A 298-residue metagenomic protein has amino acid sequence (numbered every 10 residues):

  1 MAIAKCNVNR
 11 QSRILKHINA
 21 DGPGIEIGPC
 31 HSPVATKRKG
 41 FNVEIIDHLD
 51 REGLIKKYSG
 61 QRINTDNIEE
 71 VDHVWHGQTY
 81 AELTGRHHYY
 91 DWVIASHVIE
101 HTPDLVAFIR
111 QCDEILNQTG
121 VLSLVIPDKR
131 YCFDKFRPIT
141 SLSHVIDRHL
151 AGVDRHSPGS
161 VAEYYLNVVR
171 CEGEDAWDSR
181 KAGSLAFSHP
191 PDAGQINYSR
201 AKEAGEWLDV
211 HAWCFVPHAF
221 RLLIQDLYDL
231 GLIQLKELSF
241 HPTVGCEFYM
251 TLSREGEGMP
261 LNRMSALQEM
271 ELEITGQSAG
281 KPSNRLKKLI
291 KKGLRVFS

Functional and structural regions predicted by a protein language model:
M1-A20, R51: Active-site donor-binding segments of glycosyltransferases and PAPS-dependent sulfotransferases
M1-N9, E269-S298: Membrane-proximal basic amphipathic "stem/tether" segments
N19-L83: Class I SAM-dependent methyltransferase SAM/SAH-binding core
T65-G77, T84-G85, A107, Q111-E114 (+1 more regions): S-adenosyl-L-methionine-dependent methyltransferase catalytic module, highlighting the catalytic core
V93-I94: Hydrophobic beta-strand segment of the Class I
H97-H101: A short His-aromatic
T102-P103, L116-N117: Helix-to-beta-strand junctions that scaffold the AdoMet/dcAdoMet cofactor pocket in Class I SAM-dependent enzymes
